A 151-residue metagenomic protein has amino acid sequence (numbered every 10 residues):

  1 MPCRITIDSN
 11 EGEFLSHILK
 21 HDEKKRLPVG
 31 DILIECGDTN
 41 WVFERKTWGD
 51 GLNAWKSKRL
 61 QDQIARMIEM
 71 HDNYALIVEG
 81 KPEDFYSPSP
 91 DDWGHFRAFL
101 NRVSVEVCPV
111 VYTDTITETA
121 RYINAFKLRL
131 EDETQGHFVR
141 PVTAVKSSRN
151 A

Functional and structural regions predicted by a protein language model:
M1-N10: Short hydrophobic beta-strand segments
P2, H21-A151: Extended, alpha-helix-rich binding/interface surfaces that flank or overlap catalytic cores and mediate recognition
S9-F14, D31: Short, polar loop motifs at secondary-structure junctions
F14-S16, Y86-S87: Extracytoplasmic/secreted cell-surface and envelope-processing proteins
